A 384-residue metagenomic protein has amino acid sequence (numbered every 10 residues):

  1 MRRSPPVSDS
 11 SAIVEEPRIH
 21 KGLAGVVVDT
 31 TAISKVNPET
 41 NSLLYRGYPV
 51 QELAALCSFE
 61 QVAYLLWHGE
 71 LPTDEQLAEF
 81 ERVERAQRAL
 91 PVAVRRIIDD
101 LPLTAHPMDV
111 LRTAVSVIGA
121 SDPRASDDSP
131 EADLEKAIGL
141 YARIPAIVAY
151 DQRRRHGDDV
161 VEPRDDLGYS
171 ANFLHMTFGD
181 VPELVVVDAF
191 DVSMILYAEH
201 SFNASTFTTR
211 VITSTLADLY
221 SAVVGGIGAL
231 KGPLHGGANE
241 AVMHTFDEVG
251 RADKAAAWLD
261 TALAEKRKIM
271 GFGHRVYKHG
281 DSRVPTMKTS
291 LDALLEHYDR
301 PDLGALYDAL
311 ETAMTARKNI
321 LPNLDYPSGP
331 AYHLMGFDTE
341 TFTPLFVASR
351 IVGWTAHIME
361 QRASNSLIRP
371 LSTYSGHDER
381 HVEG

Functional and structural regions predicted by a protein language model:
R2-G384: Non-transmembrane, aqueous-exposed alpha-helical and coiled segments at domain scale
